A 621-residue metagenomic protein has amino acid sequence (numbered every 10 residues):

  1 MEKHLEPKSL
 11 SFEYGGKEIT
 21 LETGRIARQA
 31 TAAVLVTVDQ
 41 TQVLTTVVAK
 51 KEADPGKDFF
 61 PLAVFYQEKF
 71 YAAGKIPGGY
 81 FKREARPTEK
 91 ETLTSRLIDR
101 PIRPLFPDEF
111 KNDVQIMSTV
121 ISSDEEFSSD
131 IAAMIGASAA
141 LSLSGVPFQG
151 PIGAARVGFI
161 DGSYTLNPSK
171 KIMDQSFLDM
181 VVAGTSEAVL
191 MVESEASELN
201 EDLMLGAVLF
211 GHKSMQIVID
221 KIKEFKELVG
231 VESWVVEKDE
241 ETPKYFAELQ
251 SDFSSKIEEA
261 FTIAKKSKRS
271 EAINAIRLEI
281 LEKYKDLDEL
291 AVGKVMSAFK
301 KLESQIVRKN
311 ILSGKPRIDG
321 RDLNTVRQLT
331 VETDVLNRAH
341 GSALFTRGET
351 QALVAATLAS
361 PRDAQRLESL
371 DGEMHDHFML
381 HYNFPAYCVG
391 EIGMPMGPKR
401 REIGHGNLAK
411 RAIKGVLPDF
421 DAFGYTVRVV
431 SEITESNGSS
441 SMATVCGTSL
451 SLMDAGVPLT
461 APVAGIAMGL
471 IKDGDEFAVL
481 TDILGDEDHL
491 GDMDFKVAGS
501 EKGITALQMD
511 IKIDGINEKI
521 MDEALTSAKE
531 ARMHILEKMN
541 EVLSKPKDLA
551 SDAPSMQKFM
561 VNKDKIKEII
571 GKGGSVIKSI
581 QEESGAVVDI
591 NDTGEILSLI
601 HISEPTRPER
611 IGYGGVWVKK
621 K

Functional and structural regions predicted by a protein language model:
E2-E237: Long, basic N-terminal domains or extensions that often function in RNA/ssDNA interaction or organelle/cellular
E2-K50, D58, W234-G372, P554-E568 (+2 more regions): Extended amphipathic alpha-helical scaffolds
E18, A30-Q115, V120-F127, E193 (+4 more regions): Glycine-rich, flexible beta-strand/loop modules in the N-terminal catalytic cores of phosphate-handling
A32, F127-L141, G145, T333-A356 (+2 more regions): Conserved phosphate/anionic-ligand binding catalytic regions in large, soluble enzymes, centered on
D108-V114, Q149-P151, V218-V236, S267-K268 (+6 more regions): Flexible, glycine/charged-enriched surface loops at secondary-structure junctions
G145-E258, A455-K545: Mobile "lid/hinge" segments at catalytic clefts and subdomain interfaces of large enzymes
P395-P398, E402-K410, V416-L599, S603 (+1 more regions): Conserved structured catalytic cores and adjacent interaction surfaces of nucleotide-binding/hydrolyzing enzymes
I600-K621: Single conserved hydrophobic/aromatic residue that forms the stacking wall/gate of nucleotide- or nucleobase-binding
